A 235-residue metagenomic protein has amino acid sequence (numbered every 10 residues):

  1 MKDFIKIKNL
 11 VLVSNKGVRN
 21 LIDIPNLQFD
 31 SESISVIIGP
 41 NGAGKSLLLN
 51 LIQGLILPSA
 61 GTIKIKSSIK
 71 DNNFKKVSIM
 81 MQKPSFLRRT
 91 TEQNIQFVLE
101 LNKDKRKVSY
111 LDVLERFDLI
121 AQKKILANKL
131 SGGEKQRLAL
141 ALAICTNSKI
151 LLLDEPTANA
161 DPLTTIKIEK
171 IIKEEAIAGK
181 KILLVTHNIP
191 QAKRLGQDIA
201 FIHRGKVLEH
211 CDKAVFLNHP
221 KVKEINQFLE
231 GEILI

Functional and structural regions predicted by a protein language model:
Q53: Helix-to-loop junction immediately C-terminal to a conserved catalytic motif
K107-Q122: Conserved ABC ATPase "signature" region
L126-L130: Conserved ABC ATPase signature
L151-D154: Catalytic Walker B motif of ABC-type/P-loop ATPase nucleotide-binding domains
P162-T164: Helix N-cap at the start of a conserved alpha-helix in ABC-type nucleotide-binding domains
T186-H187: H-loop/switch region of ABC-family ATPase nucleotide-binding domains
